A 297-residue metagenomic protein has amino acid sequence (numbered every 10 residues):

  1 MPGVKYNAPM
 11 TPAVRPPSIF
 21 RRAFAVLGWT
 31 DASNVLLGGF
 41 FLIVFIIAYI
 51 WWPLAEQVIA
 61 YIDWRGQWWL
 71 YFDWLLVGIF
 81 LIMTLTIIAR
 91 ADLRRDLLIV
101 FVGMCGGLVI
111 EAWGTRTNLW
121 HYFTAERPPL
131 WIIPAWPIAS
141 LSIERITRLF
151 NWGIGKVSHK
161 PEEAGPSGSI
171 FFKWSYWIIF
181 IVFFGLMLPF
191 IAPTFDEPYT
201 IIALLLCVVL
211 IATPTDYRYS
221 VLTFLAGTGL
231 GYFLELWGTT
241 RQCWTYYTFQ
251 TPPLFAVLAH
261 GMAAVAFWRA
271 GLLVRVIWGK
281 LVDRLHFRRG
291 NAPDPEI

Functional and structural regions predicted by a protein language model:
P2-I297: Aromatic-rich, lipid-facing transmembrane alpha helices and their immediate juxtamembrane interface loops in integral
